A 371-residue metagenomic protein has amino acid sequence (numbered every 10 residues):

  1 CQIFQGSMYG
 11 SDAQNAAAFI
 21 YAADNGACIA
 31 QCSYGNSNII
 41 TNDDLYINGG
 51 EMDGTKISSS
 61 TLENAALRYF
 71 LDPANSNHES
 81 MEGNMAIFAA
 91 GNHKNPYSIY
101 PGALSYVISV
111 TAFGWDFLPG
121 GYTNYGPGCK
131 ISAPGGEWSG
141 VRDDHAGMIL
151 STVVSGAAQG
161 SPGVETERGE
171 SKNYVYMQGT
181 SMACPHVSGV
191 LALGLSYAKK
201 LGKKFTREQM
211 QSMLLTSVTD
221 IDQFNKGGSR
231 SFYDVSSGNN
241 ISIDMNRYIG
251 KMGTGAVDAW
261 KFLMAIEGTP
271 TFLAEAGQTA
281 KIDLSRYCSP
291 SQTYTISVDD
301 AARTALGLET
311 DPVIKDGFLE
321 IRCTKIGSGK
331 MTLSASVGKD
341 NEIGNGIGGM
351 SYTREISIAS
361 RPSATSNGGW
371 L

Functional and structural regions predicted by a protein language model:
Q2-Y106, D116-L118, E167-H186: Substrate-binding/access-modulating region of protease and related hydrolase catalytic domains
F4-Y9, I20, C28, V141-M252: Hydrolase catalytic cores
G91, Y248-L273, N367: Secreted peptidase-domain scaffold signal
L104-S109, P127-C129: Glycine-enriched alpha-helix->loop->beta-strand junction motifs that scaffold or abut catalytic
I266-T295, G368-W370: Solvent-exposed, low-complexity, repeat-rich "mucin-like" stalks and linkers
T295-F318: Low-complexity "stalk/linker" and mucin-like segments enriched in Ser/Thr/Pro/Ala/Gly
K325-E342, R354: A short beta-strand micro-motif common to beta-rich folds, especially ectodomain repeats
N341-S363: C-terminal edge beta-strand
